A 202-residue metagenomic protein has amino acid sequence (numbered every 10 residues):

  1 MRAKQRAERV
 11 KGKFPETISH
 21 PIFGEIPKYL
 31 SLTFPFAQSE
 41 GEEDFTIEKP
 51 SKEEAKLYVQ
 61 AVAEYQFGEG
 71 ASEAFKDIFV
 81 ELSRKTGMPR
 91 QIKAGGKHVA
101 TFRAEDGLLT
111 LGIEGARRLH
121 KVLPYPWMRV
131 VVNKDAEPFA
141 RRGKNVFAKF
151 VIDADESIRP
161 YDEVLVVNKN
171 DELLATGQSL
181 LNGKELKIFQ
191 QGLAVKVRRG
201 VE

Functional and structural regions predicted by a protein language model:
R2-E202: Accessory RNA 3′-end/elbow-binding domains used by RNA modification enzymes
